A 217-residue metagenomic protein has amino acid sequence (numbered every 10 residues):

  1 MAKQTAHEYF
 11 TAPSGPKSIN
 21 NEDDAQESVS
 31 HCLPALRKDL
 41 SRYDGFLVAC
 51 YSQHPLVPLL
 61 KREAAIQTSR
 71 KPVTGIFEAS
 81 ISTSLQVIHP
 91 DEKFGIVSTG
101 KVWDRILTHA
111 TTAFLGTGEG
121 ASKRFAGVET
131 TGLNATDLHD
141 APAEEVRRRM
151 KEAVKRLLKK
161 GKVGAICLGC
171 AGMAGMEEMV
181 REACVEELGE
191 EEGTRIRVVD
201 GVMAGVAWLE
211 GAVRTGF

Functional and structural regions predicted by a protein language model:
K3-P16: A short beta-strand-loop structural module common to alpha/beta enzyme folds
S14-N21, N134-H139: A short acidic, helix-capping loop that chelates divalent metal ions and anchors anionic groups
N21-S41, E145-A153: Glycine-rich, highly charged phosphate/nucleotide-binding loops
Y43-L59, I76, A165-G175: N-terminal glycine-rich "phosphate-gripper" loop used for MgATP/nucleotide binding and carboxylate activation
L60-I88, A183-V206: Short, acidic/small-residue loops that bind anionic groups at enzyme active sites
V97-G169: Active-site rim beta-loop-alpha module in soluble metabolic enzymes
K155-L157, K162-G189, R195-I196: A C-terminal functional module that forms or caps the active site or interfaces directly with catalytic machinery
V202-F217: Glycine-rich phosphate-binding/hydrolytic loop that grips phosphoryl groups
